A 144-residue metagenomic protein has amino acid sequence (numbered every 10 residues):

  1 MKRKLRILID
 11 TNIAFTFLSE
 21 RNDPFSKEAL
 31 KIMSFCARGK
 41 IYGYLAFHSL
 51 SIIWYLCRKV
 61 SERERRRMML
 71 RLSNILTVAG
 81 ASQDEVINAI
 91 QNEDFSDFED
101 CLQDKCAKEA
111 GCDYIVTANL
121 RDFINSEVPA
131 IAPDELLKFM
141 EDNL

Functional and structural regions predicted by a protein language model:
M1-G43, K59-R63, L137, E141-L144: Short, well-structured N-terminal submotif of metal-dependent ribonuclease cores
M1-K4, I75, K108-L144: Acidic, PIN/NYN-like endoribonuclease modules and their adjacent C-terminal/linker elements
K2, T77-L120: Active-site neighborhoods of divalent-metal-dependent phosphate/nucleic-acid chemistry enzymes
N12, S26, L30, K40 (+1 more regions): Active-site-proximal, substrate-binding regions of enzyme catalytic domains and RNA-binding/basic surfaces
F15-L18, I52-I53, N88-A89, N125: A short acidic, helix-capping loop that chelates divalent metal ions and anchors anionic groups
Y44, A79, I131: General small-molecule cofactor/ligand-binding pocket signal
L45-F47, T117: Short beta-strand segments at enzyme active-site cores
L56, N92-E93, S126-A130: Short secondary-structure transition/capping segments
